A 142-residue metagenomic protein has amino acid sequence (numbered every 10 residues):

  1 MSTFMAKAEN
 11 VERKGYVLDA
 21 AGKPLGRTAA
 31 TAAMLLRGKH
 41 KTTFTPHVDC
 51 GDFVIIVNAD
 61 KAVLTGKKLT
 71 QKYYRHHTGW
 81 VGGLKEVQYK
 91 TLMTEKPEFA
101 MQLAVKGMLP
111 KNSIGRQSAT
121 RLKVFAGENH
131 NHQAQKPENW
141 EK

Functional and structural regions predicted by a protein language model:
M1-L103, S113, N131-K142: Ribosome large-subunit tunnel/peptidyl-transferase-proximal elements
Q102, L109-E128: C-terminal structural segments of small proteins and small subunits
